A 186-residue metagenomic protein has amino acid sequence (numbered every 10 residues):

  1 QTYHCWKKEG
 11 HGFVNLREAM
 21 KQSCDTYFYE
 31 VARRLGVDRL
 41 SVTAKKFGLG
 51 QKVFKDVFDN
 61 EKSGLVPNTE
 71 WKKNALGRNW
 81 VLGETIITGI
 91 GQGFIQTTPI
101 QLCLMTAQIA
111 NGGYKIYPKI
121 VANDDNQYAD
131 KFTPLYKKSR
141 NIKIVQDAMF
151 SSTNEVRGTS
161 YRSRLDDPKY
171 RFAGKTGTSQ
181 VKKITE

Functional and structural regions predicted by a protein language model:
Q1-E186: Beta-lactam-recognizing serine transpeptidase/beta-lactamase-like catalytic domain environment
